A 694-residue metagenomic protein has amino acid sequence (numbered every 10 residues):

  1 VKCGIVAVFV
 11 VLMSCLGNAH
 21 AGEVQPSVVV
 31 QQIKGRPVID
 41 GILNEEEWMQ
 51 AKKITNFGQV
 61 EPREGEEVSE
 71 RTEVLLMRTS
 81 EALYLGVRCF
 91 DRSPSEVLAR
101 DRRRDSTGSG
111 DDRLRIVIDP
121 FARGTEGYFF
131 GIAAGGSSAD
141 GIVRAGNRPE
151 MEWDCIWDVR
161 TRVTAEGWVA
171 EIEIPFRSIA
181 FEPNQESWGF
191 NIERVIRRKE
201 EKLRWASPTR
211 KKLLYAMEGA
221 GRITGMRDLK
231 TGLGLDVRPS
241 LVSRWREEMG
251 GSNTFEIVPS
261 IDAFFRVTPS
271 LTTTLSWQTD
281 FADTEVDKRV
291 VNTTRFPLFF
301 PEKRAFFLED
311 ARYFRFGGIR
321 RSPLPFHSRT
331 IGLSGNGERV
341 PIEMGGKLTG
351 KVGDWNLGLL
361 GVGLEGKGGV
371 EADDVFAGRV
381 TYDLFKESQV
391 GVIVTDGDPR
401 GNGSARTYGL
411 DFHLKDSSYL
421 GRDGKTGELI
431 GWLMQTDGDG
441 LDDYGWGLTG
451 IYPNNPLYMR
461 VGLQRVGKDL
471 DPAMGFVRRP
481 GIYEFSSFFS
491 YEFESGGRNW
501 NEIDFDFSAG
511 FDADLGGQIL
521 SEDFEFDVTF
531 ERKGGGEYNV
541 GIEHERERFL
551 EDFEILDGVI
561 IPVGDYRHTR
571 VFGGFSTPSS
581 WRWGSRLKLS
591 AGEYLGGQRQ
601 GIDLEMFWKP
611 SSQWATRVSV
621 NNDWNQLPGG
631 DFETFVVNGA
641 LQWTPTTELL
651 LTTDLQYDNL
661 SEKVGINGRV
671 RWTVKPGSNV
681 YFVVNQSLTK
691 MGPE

Functional and structural regions predicted by a protein language model:
G4-C15: Bacterial N-terminal signal peptides
A21-D383, G391-V392, N402: Structural preference for beta-rich elements and adjacent junctions enriched in aromatics
P175-F181, A216-K230, W245, V267-L271 (+15 more regions): Outer-membrane beta-barrel proteins
S207-K230, L364-R422, Y538-G592, G601 (+1 more regions): Outer-membrane beta-barrel transmembrane domain signature of Gram-negative proteins, especially the mid-to-C-terminal
P239, I257-A263, L271, W277 (+7 more regions): Extended, hydrophobic alpha-helical segments in both membrane/secreted and soluble proteins
E247-G251, K367-G369, P399-N402, D514-G516 (+2 more regions): A generic structural signal for short coil/turn motifs at secondary-structure boundaries
P341, S418, R422-K425, I430-E694: Exposed, low-structure sequence patches enriched in small/polar residues
